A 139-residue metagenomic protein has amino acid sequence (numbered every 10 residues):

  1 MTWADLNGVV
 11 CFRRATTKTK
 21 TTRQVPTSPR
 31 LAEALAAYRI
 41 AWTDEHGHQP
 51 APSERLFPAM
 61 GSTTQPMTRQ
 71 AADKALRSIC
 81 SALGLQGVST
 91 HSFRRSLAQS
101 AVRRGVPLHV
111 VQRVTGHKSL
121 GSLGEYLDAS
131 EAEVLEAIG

Functional and structural regions predicted by a protein language model:
M1-N7, V110: Short, charged phosphate-coordinating catalytic segments
G8-T22, A37-Y38, W42-T43, G84: N-terminal core-binding DNA-recognition domain of tyrosine recombinases/integrases
R14-K18, T115-G139: Catalytic-site neighborhood detector that most strongly recognizes the C-terminal catalytic loop/helix of tyrosine
T17-A37, P52-L76: C-terminal catalytic core of Y-nucleophile DNA break-rejoin enzymes
D73, Q99, Q112, L123-L127: Key DNA-contacting residues within the recognition helix of helix-turn-helix
A75-A82, S100: Residues within well-ordered alpha helices
V88, A98, G105-G116: Active-site-proximal segment of tyrosine recombinases
F93, L97: Active-site His/Glu-centered metal-binding helix of metallohydrolases
